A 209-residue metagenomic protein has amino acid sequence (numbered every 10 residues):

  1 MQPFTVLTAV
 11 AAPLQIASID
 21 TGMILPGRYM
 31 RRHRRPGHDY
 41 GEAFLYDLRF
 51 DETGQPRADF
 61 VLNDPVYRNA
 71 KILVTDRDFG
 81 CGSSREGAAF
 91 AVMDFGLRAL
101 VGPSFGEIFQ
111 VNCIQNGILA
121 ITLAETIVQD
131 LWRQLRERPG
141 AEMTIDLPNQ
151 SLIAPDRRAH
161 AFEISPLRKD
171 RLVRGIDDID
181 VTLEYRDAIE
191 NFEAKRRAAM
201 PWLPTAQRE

Functional and structural regions predicted by a protein language model:
M1-E209: Cytosolic catalytic domains that perform sulfur/thiol-centered chemistry
